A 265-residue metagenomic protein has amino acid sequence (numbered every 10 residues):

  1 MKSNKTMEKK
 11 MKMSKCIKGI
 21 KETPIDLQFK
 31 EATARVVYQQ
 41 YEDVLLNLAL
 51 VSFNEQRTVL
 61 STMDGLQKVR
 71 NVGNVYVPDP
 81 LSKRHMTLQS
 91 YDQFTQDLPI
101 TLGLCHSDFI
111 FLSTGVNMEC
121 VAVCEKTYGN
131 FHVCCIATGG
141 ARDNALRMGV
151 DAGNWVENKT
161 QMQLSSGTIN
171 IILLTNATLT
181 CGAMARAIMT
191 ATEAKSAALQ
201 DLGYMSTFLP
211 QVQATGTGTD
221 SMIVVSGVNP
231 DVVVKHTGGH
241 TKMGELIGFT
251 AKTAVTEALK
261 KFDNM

Functional and structural regions predicted by a protein language model:
K2, M7-M265: Alpha/propeptide regions of enzymes that mature by internal proteolysis
